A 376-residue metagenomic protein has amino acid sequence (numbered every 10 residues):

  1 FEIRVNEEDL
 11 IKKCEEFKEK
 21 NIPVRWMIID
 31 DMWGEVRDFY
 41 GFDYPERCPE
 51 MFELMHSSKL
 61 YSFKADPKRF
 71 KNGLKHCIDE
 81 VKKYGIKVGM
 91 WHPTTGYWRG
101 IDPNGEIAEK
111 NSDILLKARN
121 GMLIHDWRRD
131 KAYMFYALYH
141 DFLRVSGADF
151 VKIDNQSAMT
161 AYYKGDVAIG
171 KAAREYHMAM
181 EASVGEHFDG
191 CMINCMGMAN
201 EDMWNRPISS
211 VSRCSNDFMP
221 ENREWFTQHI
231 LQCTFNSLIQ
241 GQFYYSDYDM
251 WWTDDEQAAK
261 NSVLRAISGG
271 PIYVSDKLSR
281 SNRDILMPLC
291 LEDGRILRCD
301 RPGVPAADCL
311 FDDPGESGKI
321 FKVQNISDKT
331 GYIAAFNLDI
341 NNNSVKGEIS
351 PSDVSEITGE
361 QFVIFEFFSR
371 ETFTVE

Functional and structural regions predicted by a protein language model:
E2-V167: Aromatic-lined carbohydrate-binding/catalytic grooves of carbohydrate-active enzymes
V24-M27, G85-G89, F142, D149-V151 (+5 more regions): Beta-sheet entry/capping signal
M55, G73-K82, I86-G89, T94 (+3 more regions): Active-site-proximal helices and loops of the catalytic beta/alpha 8
T95, A199, I272, S279-R280 (+4 more regions): Short, glycine-/Ser/Thr-/acidic-enriched flexible segments
I101-S146, E175-R283, V304-P305, D312: Glycan-recognition surfaces
R265-S268, Y273, L310-T358: Carbohydrate-binding surface patches
V274, F362-F368: Change to "...patches in solvent-exposed regions of secreted, membrane-anchored, or virion-exposed structural
V375-E376: C-terminal beta-strand-rich structural cap/linker in extracellular carbohydrate-active enzymes
